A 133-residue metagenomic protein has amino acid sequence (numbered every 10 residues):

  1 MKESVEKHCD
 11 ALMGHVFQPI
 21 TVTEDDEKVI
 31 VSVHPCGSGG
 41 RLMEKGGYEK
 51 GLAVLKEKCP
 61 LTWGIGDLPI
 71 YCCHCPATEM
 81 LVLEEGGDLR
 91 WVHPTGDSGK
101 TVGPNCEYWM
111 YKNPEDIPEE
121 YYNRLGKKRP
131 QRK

Functional and structural regions predicted by a protein language model:
M1-L68: Amphipathic interaction/junction segments at domain boundaries or subunit interfaces
D10-V16, L83-R90: Short secondary-structure junctions
V31-S32, P76, M80, G86-K133: Short terminal or interdomain "cap/linker" segment that borders an active site or interface and mediates
K56-E57, L61-D88: Active-site helix/loop of acyl-thioester processing domains in fatty-acid/polyketide metabolism, spanning hotdog-fold
